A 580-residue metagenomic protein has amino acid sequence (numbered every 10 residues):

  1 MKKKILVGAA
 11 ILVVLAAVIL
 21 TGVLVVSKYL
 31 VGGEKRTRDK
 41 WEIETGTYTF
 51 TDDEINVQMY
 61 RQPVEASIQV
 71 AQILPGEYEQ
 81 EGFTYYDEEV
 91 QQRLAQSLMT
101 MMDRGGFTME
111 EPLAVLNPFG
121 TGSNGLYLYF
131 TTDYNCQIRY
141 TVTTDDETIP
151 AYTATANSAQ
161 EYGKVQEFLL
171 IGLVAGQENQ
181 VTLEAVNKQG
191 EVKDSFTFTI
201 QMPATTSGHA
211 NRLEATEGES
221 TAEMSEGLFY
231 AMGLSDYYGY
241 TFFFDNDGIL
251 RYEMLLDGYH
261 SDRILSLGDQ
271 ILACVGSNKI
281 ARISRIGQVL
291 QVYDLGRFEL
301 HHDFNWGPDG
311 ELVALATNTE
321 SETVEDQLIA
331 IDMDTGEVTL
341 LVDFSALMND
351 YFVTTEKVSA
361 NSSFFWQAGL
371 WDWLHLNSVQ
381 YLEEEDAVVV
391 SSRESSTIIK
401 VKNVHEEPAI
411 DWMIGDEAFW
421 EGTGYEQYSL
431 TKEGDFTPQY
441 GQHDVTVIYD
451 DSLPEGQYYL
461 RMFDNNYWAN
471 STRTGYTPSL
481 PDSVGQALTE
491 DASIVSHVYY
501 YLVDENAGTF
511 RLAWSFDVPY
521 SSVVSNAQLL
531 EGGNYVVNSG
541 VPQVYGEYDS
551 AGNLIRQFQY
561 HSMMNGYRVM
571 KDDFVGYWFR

Functional and structural regions predicted by a protein language model:
M1-L15: N-terminal Sec-pathway targeting helices
K4, G22-V23, I286: Composition-driven recognition of long, C-terminal low-complexity regions enriched in serine/threonine
I19-E42: Membrane-interface motif at the C-terminal end of an N-terminal transmembrane signal
E34-T37, D53, D145: A generic "folded-domain core" signal
T37-D39, T51, D294, D343: Short, solvent-exposed coil/turn linker segments
W41-L74: Activation corresponds to long, low-complexity, non-globular regions
R61, E65-V142, G163-E167, I171-E178 (+1 more regions): Histidine-/acidic-rich catalytic cores in large beta-rich domains
E147-E161: Solvent-exposed serine/threonine-rich low-complexity stretches and specific carbohydrate-binding patches
